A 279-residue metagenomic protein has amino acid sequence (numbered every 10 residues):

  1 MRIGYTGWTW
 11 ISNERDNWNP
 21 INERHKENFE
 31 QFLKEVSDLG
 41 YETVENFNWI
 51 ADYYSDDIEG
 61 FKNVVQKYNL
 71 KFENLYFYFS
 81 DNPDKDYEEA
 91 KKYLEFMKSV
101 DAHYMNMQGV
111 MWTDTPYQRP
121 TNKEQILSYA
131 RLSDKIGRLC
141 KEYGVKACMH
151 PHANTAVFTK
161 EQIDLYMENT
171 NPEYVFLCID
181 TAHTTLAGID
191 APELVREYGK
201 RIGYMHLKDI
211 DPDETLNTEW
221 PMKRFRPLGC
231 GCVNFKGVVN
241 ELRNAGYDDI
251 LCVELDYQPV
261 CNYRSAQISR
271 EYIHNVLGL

Functional and structural regions predicted by a protein language model:
M1-Y104, K123, K141, P172 (+3 more regions): N-terminal pre-domain/capping segments
G4-W8, A102-G109, R201-P212: Non-cysteine beta-strand/loop elements that form the S-adenosyl-L-methionine
W10-N13, F79-N82, M111-P116, D211-E214: Conserved radical SAM core fold
E14-K26, Y117-P120, T185-D248, Y257-V260 (+1 more regions): Gly/Pro-rich active-site loop or hairpin
T43, Y104, Y204, D249-I250: Residues at the N-termini of beta-strands
T43-V44, E73, D134-C232: Acidic/histidine-rich catalytic cores of soluble enzymes
N46-I58, Y78-E88, T113-Y117, A153-T159 (+3 more regions): Acidic-and-aromatic substrate-binding clefts and catalytic sites of carbohydrate-active enzymes
K67-K71, N82-L177, K236, Y263: Active-site acidic/histidine proton-transfer and metal-coordination neighborhood in alpha/beta enzyme cores
